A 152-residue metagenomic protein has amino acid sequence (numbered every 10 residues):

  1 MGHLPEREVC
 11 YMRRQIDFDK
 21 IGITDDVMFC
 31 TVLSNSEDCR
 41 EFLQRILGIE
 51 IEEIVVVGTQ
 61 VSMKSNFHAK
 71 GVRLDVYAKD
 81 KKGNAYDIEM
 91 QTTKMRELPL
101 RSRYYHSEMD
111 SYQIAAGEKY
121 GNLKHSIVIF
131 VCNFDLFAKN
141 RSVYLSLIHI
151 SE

Functional and structural regions predicted by a protein language model:
M1-S151: Elongated, amphipathic alpha-helical interaction scaffolds
